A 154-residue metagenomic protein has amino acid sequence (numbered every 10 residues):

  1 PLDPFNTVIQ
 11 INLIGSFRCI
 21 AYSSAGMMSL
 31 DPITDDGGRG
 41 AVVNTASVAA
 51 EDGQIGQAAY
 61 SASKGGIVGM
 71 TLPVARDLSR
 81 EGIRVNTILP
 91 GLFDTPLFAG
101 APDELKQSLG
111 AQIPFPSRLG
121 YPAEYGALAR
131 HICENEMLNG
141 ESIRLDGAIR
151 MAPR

Functional and structural regions predicted by a protein language model:
P1-R18, V43, I67: Catalytic Tyr-X3-Lys loop
D3, Q10, E104-E124: Catalytic Tyr-x(3-8)-Lys segment
I20, S63, T71: Active-site helix of classical SDR
A25, R76-D77: Alpha-helical segment proximal to the catalytic Tyr-Lys
S47: Residue(s) in the substrate-gating loop at a strand-loop-helix junction that position the organic substrate next
D52-A58, E81: Active-site loop immediately N-terminal to the catalytic Tyr-X3-Lys motif of short-chain dehydrogenase/reductase
S79, R84, L138-E141: Short, small/polar-rich loop/turn modules that mediate ligand/substrate recognition or access, typified
Y121-L145, R150: C-terminal substrate-recognition "lid" of short-chain dehydrogenase/reductases
